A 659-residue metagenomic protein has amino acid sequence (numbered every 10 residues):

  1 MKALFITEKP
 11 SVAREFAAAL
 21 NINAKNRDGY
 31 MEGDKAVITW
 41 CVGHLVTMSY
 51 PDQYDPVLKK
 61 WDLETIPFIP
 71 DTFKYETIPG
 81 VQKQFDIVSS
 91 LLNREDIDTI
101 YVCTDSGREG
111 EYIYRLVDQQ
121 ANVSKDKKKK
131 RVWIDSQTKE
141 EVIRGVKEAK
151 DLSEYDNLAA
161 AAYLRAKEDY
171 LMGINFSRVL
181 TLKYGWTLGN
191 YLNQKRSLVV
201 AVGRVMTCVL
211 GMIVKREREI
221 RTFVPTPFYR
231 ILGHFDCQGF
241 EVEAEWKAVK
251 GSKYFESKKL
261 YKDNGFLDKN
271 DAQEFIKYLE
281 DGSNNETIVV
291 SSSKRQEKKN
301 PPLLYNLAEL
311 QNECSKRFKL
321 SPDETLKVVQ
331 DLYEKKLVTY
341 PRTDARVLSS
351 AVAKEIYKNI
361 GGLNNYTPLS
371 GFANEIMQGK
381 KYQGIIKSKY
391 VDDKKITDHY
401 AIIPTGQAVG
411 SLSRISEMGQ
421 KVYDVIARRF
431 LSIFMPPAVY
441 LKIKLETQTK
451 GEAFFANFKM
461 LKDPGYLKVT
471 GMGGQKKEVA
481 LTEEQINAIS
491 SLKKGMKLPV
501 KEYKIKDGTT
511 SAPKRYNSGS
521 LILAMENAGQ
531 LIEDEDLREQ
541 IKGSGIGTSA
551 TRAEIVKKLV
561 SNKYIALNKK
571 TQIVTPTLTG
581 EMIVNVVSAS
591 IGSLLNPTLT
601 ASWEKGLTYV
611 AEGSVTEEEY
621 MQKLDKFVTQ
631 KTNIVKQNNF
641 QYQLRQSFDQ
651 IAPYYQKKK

Functional and structural regions predicted by a protein language model:
M1-R178, F266, A512: Intrinsically disordered, low-complexity regulatory segments
K2-L4, V81, L92, D98 (+8 more regions): Basic, low-complexity terminal or inter-domain segments flanking catalytic cores
A13-N21, R115-L116, L210-I220, R428: Short active-site loop/helix that positions an aromatic residue
N26-L58, T207-F255, L260, G265-L267 (+2 more regions): Structured, non-catalytic alpha/beta "coupling" segments that mediate domain-domain communication and provide generic
F73, E95, K139-F235, K294-R295: C-terminal or mid-to-C-terminal helical accessory/interaction module adjacent to the motor/catalytic core
D105, E313, R317-S321, T325: A conserved hydrophobic secondary-structure block that centers on an alpha-helix together with its immediately flanking
E256-L303, Q311: Metal- or metallocofactor-binding catalytic centers and their adjacent structured scaffolds across diverse enzyme
